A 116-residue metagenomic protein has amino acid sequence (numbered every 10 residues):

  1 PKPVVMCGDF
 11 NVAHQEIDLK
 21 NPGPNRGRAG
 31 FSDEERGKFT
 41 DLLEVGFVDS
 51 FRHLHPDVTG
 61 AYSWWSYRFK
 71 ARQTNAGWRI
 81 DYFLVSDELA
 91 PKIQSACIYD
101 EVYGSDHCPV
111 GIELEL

Functional and structural regions predicted by a protein language model:
P1-A76, I80: Metal-dependent phosphoesterases centered on the DNase I-like endonuclease/exonuclease/phosphatase
D18, Q94, D106: Short acidic, gly/pro-rich beta-turn/loop elements at beta-sheet edges and active-site/ligand-binding grooves
R52, S95-I98: Hydrophobic/anchoring residues in structured secondary elements
L84: Hydrophobic alpha-helical positions that pack around
L89-K92: Short helix-loop capping/hinge motifs at secondary-structure junctions, enriched in acidic/polar residues
C97-L116: Surface polyanion/phosphate-binding segment centered on an Asp-His-Pro turn
